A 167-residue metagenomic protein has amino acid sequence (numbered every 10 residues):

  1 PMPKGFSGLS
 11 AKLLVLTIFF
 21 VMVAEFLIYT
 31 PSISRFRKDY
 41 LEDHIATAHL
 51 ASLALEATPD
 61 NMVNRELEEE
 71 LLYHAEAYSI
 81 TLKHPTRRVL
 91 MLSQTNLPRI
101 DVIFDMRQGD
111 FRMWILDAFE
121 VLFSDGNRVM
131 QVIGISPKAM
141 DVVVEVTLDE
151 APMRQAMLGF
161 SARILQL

Functional and structural regions predicted by a protein language model:
P1-M2: Intrinsically disordered or compositionally simple regulatory linkers and C-terminal tails in signal-transduction
F6-S32: Extreme N-terminal signal-anchor transmembrane helix of membrane signaling/transducer proteins, especially in bacteria
A11-L13, F26, K38, I45 (+1 more regions): Hydrophobic alpha-helical segments, especially transmembrane helices and their immediate juxtamembrane helical caps
T17, T30-T58, F160: Juxtamembrane membrane-water interface segments immediately C-terminal to a transmembrane helix
A51, T81, E145-T147: Soluble periplasmic/extracytoplasmic beta-strand elements of cell-envelope proteins
A57-S136: Extracytoplasmic ligand-binding sensor domains of the Cache superfamily
I135-V146: Short hydrophobic/glycine-rich mini-motifs in sensory/regulatory modules that couple input to downstream signaling
D149-L167: Membrane-interface helix-start motif
